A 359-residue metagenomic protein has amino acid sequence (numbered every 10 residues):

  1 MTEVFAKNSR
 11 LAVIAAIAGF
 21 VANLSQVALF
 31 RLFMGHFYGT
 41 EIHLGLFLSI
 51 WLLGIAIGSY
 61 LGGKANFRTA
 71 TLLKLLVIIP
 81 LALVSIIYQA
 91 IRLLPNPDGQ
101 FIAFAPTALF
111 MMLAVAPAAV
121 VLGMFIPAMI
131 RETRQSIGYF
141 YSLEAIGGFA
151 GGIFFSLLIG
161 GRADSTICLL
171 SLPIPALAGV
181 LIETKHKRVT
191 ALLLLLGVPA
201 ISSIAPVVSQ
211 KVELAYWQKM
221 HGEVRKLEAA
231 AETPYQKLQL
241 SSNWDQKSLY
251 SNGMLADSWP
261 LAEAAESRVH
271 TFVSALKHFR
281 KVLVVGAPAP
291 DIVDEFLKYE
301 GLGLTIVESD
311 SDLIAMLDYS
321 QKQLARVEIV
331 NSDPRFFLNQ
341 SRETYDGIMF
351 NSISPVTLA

Functional and structural regions predicted by a protein language model:
M1-A359: Alpha-helical transmembrane segments of multi-pass membrane proteins
